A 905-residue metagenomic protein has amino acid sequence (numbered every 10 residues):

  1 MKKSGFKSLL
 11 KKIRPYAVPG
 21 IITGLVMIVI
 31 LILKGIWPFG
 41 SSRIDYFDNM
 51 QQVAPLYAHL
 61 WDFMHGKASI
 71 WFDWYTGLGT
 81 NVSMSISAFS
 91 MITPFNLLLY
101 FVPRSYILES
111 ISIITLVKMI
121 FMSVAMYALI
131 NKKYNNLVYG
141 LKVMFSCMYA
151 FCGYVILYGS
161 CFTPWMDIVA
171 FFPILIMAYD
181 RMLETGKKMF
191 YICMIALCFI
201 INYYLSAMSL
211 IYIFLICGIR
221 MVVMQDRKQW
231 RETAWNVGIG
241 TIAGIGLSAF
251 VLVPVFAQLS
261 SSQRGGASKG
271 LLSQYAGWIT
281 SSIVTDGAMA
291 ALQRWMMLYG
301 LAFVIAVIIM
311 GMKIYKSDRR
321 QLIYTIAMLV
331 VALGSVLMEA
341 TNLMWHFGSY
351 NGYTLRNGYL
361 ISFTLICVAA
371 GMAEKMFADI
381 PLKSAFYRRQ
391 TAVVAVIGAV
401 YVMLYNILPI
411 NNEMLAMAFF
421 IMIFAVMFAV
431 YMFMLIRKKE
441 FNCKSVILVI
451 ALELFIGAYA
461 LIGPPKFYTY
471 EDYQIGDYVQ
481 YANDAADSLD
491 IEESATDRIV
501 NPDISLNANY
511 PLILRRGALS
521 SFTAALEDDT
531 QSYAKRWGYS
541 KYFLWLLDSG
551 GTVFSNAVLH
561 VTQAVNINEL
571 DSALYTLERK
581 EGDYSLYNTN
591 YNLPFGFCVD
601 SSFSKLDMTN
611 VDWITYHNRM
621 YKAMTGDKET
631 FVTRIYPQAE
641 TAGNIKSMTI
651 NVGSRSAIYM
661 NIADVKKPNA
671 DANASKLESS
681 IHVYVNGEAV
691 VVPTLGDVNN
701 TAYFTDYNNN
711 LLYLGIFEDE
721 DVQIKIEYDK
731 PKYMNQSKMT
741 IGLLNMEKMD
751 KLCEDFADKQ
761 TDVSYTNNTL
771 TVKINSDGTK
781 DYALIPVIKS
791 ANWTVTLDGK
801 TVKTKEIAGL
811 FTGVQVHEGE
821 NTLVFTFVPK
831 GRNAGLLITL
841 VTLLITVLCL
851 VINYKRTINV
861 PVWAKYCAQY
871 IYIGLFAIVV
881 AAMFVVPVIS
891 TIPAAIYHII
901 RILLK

Functional and structural regions predicted by a protein language model:
K2, L9, Y57, D627-K905: Active-site-proximal, structured, solvent-exposed surfaces of multi-pass membrane proteins that position macromolecular
V18-L25, Q229-F256, L322-A332, A392-V396 (+2 more regions): Hydrophobic alpha-helical membrane-interfacial segments at the cytosolic entry of transmembrane helices
T23-G24, L116-K133, Y139-V223, N236-F256 (+2 more regions): Membrane-embedded helix bundles of polyisoprenyl
V26-M126, C147-V169, L259-R264, L271-A290 (+4 more regions): Membrane-interface coil-to-helix junctions
F47, Q51-D62, P94, T233-Y324 (+3 more regions): Periplasmic/ER-lumenal interhelical loops and adjacent helix-loop junctions in multi-pass membrane proteins
L78, M84-A88, L452-Y473, L489-V558 (+6 more regions): Extracytoplasmic/lumenal acceptor-recognition loop(s) of multi-pass membrane glycoenzymes
M84-F89, E109-F121, L141-I176, L183-E184 (+4 more regions): Membrane-interface micro-motifs in multi-pass membrane enzymes
L205, I323-G334, M338-N342, G348 (+3 more regions): Contiguous transmembrane helix-bundle modules in multi-pass membrane proteins
